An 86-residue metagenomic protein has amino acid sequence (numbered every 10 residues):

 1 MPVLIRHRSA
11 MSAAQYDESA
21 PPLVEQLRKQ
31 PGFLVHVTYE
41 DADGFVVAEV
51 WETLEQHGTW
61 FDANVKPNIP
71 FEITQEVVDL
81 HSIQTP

Functional and structural regions predicted by a protein language model:
M1-A48, E52-K66, I73-P86: Short S/T/G/P-rich N-terminal loop/turn motif that feeds into the first structured element of a domain
